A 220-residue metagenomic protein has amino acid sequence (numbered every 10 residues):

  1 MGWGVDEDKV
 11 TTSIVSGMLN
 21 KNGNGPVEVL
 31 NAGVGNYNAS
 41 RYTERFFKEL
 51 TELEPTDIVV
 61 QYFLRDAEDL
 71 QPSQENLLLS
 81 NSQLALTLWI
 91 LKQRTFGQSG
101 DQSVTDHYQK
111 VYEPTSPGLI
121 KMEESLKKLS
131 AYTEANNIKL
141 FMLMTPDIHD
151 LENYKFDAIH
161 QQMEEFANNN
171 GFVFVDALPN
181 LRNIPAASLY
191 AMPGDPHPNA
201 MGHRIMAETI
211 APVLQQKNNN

Functional and structural regions predicted by a protein language model:
M1-D57: Membrane-embedded segments
V5, T115-L119, P196, A200: Short acidic-aromatic active-site loops that bind/stabilize oxyanions
E7-I14, S125, I159, G202 (+1 more regions): Conserved alpha-helical elements of sugar-nucleotide-dependent glycosyltransferases
S16, N20, F47, T51 (+4 more regions): Sec-exported extracytoplasmic/periplasmic mature domains
A39, T43, L119, E123 (+1 more regions): Short, amphipathic alpha-helical "lid/cap" segments that border enzyme active or binding sites
P55-R65, D69-Q71, A207, A211-V213 (+1 more regions): Extended, charge-rich low-complexity interaction segments
V60-E165, N169-F172, A177-S188, M192: Serine-dependent acyl-ester chemistry module
V173, P193-N220: Histidine-centered active-site loop/cap adjacent to the catalytic His in serine esterases/O-acetyl transfer systems
